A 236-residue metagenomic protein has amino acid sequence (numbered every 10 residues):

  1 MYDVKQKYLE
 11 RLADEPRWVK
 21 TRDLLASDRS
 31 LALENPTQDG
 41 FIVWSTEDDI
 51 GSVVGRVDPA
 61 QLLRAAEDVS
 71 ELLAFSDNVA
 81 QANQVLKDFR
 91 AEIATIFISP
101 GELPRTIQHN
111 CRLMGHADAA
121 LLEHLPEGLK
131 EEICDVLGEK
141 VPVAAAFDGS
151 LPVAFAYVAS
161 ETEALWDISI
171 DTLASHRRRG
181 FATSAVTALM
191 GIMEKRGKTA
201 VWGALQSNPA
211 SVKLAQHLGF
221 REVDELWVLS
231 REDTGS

Functional and structural regions predicted by a protein language model:
P16-R29, H124-V143, F147: Active-site rim helix/loop that mediates acceptor-substrate recognition in acyltransferases
R17-A120, L229: Acyl-donor-binding surface of acyltransferase catalytic domains
Q38-D39, L151-A154, A210: Glycine-rich acetyl-CoA-binding "A-motif" of GNAT/NAT acetyltransferases
P59-L62, R178-K195, K213-H217: Conserved acetyl-CoA-binding loop-helix of GNAT-fold acetyltransferases
D68-D77, A164, M193-L205: Conserved GNAT acetyl-CoA-binding A-motif
A80-D88, T183, Q206-D224: Conserved active-site alpha-helix within GNAT-family acetyltransferase domains
D135-L165, S169-A174, D224: A conserved beta-strand-loop-helix scaffold within acyl/acetyltransferase catalytic domains
L165, L173-S184, P209: Conserved glycine-rich acetyl-CoA-binding loop
